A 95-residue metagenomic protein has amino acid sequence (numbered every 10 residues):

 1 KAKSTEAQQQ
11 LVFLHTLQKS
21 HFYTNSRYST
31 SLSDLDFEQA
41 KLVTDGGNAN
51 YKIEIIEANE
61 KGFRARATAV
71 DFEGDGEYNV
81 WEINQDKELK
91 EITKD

Functional and structural regions predicted by a protein language model:
K1-Q9: Amphipathic alpha-helical segments typified by the pilin-like N-terminal helix that continues immediately C-terminal
Q8-N25: N-terminal alpha-helical signal peptides/signal-anchor transmembrane segments
S20-D95: Periplasmic/extracellular, small/polar-rich flexible segments of pilin-like filament-forming proteins
